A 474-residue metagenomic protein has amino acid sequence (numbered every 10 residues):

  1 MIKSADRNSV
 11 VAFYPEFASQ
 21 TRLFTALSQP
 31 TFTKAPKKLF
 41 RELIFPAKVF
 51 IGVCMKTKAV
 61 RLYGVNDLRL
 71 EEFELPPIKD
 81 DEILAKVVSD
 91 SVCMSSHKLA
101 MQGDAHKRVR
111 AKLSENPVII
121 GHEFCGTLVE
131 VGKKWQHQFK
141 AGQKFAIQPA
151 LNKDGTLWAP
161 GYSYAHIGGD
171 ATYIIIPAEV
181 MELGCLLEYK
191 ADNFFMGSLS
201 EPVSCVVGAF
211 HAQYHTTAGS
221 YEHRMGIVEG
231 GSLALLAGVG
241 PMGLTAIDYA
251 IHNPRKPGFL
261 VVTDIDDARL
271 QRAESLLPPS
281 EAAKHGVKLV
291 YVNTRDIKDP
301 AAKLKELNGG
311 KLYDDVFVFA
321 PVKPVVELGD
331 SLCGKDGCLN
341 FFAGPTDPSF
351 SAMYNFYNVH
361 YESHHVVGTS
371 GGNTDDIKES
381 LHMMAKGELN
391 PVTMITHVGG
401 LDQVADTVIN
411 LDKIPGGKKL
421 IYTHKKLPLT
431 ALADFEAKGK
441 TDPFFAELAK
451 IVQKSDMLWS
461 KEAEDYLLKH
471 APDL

Functional and structural regions predicted by a protein language model:
K37-C54: Short, Lys/Arg-enriched N-terminal segments with co-localized hydrophobic residues within the first ~10-30 amino acids
P76-S91, A105-L151, G168: Glycine-rich beta-strand-centered segment in the early N-terminal region that forms part of a ligand/cofactor-binding
P149-G230: NAD(P)H dinucleotide-binding glycine-rich loop of Rossmann-like/cofactor-binding domains, especially the beta1-alpha1
T217, H223, I297-K305, K311 (+2 more regions): C-terminal hydrophobic helical "lid"/dimerization subdomain of Rossmann-like NAD(P)H-dependent oxidoreductases
G230-G231, L236, I247, I251-V325 (+1 more regions): Adenosine-nucleotide cofactor-binding segment
P241-M242: Hydrophobic/small residue at the entry helix of a nucleotide-binding pocket
D315-A320, G334-S349: ADP-ribose/adenylate-binding Rossmann-like module
A343-E362: Rossmann-fold NAD(P)-binding glycine/threonine-rich loop
